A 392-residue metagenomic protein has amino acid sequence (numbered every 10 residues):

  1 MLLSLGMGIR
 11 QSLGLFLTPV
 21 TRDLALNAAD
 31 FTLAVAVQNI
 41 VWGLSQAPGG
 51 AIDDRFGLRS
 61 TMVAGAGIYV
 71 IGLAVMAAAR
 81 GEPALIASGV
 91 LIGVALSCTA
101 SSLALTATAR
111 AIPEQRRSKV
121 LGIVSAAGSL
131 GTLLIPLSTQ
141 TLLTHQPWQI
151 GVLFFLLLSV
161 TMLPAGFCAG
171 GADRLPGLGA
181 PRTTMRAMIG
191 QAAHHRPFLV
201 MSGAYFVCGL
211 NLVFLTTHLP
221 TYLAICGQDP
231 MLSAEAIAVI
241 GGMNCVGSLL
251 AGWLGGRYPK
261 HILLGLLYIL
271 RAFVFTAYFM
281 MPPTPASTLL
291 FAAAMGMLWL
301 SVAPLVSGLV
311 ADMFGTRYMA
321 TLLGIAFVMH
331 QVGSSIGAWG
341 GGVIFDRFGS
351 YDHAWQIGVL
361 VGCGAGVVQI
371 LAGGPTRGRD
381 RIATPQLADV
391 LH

Functional and structural regions predicted by a protein language model:
L13-L17, R196-S248: Extracytoplasmic gate region of multi-pass secondary transporters
V20, C98-I112, S301-F314: Intracellular juxtamembrane helix-capping segments at the cytosolic ends of symmetry-related transmembrane helices
L44-E82: Conserved MFS/SLC helix-loop-helix module at the cytosolic interface between two early adjacent transmembrane helices
S45-G57, S248-P259, D346: Helix-to-loop junctions at the C-terminal end of transmembrane segments in multipass secondary transporters
G72, P83-L91, A286-A294: Paired small-residue
G89-A126: Cytoplasmic helix-loop-helix junction between adjacent transmembrane helices in 12-TM secondary transporters
V124-A172: Helix-loop-helix hairpin linking two adjacent transmembrane segments in secondary transporters
I240, N244, R257-L309: C-terminal transmembrane helical hairpin of 12-TM major facilitator-type secondary transporters
